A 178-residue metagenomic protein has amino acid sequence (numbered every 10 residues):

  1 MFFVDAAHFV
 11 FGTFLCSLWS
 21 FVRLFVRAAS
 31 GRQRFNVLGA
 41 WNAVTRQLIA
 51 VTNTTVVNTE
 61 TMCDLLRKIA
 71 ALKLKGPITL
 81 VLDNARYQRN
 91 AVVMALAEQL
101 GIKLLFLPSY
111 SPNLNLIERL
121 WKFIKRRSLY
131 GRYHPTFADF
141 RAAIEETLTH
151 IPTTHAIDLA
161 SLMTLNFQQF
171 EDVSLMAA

Functional and structural regions predicted by a protein language model:
M1-R67, L165-A177: Extended, low-complexity cationic-aromatic segments
F3, A50, F106-P108, Y130: Structural signal for conserved beta-strand scaffold positions within catalytic alpha/beta enzyme cores
S20-V22, E98-Q99, K122-K125: Short, hinge-like loop/turn segments at secondary-structure boundaries
L24-S30, L100-L116, Y133: RNase H-like polynucleotidyl transferase catalytic core
T59-L105: RNase H-like DDE/DDD metal-dependent nuclease/strand-transfer catalytic core used by mobile genetic elements
L82-N84, A91, L105-R127, F137-F140: RNase H-like two-metal-ion nuclease catalytic core shared by retroviral integrases and related mobile-element nucleases
E118-A178: C-terminal anion-handling pockets and recognition modules
